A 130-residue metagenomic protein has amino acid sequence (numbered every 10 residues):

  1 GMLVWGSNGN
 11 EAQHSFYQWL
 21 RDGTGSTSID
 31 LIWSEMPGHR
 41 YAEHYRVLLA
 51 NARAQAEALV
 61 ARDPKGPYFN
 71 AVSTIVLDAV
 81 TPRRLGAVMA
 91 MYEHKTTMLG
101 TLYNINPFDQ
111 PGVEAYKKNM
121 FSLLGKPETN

Functional and structural regions predicted by a protein language model:
G1-N130: A SIS-like phosphosugar-recognition module
